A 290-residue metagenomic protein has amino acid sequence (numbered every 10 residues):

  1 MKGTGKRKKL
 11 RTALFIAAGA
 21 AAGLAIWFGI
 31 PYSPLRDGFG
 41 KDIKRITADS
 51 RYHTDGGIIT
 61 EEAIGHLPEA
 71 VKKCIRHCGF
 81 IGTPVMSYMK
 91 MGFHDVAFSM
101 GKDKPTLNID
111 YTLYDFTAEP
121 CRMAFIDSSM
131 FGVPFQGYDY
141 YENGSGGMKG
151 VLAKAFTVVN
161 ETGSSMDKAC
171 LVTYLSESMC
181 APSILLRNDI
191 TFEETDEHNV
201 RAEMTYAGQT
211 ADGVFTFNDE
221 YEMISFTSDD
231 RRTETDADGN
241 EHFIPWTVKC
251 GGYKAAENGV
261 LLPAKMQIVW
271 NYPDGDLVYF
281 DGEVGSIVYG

Functional and structural regions predicted by a protein language model:
K2-A21: N-terminal Sec-pathway targeting helices
A21-T47, E220-D236, G290: Membrane-interacting alpha-helical segments
I26-Y111: N-terminal cleavable signal peptides for secretion/export
K72-F156: N-terminal mature ectodomain segment of secretory-pathway/periplasmic proteins
M86-K90, T117-F125, E194-E203, I224-S225 (+1 more regions): Short, hydrophobic/aromatic-rich segments at coil-to-beta transitions
Y111-T117, Y138-Y140, N188-T195, V214-T216 (+1 more regions): Short, exposed beta-strand/loop patches in secreted or surface proteins that constitute
K149-G208: Flexible, processing/modification-adjacent segments and terminal tails in exported/periplasmic/extracellular proteins
A202-Y289: Gly/Pro-enriched, hydrophobic low-complexity segments that function as extracytoplasmic propeptides/linkers
